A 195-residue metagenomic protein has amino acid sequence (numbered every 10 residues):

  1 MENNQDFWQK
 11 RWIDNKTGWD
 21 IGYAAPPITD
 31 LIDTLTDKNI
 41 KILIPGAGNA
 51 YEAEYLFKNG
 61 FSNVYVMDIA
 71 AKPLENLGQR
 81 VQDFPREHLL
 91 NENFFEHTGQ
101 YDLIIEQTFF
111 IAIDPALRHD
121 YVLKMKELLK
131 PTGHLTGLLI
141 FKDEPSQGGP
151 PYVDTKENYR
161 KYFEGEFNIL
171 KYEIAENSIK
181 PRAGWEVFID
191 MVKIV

Functional and structural regions predicted by a protein language model:
M1-G99, I113-V195: Class I (Rossmann-like) S-adenosyl-L-methionine-dependent methyltransferase catalytic domain, capturing the SAM-binding
D102: Conserved acidic residues
I105: A conserved beta-strand element that flanks and buttresses the S-adenosyl-L-methionine
T108-A112: Short catalytic micro-motifs in class I SAM-dependent methyltransferases
